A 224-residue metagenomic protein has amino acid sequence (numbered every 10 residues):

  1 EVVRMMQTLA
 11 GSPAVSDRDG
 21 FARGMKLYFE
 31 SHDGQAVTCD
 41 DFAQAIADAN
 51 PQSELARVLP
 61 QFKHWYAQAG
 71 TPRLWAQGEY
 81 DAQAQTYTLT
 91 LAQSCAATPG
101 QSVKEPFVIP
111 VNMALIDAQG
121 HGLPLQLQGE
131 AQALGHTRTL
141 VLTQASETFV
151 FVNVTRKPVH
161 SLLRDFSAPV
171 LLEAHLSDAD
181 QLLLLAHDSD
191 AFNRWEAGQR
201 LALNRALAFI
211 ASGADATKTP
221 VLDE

Functional and structural regions predicted by a protein language model:
M6, G11, G24-M25: Catalytic-domain carbohydrate-binding cleft regions of carbohydrate-active enzymes
G11, V15-D19, E30-E224: Non-catalytic accessory/interaction domains
